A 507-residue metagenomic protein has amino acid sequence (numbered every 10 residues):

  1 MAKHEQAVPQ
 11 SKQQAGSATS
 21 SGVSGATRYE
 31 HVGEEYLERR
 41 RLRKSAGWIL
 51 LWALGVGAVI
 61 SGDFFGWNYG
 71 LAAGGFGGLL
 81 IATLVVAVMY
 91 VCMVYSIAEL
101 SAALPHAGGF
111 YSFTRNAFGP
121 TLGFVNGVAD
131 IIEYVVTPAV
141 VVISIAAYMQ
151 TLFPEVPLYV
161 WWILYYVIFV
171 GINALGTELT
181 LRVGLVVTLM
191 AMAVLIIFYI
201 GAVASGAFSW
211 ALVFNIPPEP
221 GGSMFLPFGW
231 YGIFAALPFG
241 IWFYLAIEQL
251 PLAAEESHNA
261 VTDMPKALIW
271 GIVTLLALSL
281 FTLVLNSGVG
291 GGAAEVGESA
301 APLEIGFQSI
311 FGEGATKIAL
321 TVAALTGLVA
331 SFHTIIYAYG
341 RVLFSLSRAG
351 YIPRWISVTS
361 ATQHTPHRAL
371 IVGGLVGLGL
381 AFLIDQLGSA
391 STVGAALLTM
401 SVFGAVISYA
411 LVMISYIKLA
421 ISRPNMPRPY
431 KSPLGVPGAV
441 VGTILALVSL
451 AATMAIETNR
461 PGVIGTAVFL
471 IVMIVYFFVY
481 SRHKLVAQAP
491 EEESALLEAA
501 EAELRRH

Functional and structural regions predicted by a protein language model:
M1-G78, Y90-V91, Y95, A107 (+1 more regions): Membrane-interface "cap" regions at the ends of multi-pass membrane proteins
L37, L79-L80, P154-P157, V186-T321: Helix-loop-helix junctions that connect adjacent transmembrane segments in multi-pass membrane transporters
R41, V183, I356-H364, V406-T458: C-terminal membrane-solvent junction of multi-pass transporters and transport-like membrane proteins
F64-W161, G271-A277, F281, S408 (+1 more regions): Extracellular loop-to-transmembrane helix junctions
V85, A395, T399-M400, G404-A405 (+2 more regions): A generic transmembrane alpha-helix motif of multi-pass inner-membrane proteins
H106, A129-I143, Y244, E248-S257 (+3 more regions): Membrane-helix boundary/coupling elements in multi-pass transport proteins
S112-F113, G119, T151, E155 (+3 more regions): TM-loop-TM module centered on a large, flexible mid-protein loop between adjacent transmembrane helices in multi-pass
A146, L158-P217, L245, L268-V273 (+3 more regions): Membrane-interface loop-to-helix entry segments
